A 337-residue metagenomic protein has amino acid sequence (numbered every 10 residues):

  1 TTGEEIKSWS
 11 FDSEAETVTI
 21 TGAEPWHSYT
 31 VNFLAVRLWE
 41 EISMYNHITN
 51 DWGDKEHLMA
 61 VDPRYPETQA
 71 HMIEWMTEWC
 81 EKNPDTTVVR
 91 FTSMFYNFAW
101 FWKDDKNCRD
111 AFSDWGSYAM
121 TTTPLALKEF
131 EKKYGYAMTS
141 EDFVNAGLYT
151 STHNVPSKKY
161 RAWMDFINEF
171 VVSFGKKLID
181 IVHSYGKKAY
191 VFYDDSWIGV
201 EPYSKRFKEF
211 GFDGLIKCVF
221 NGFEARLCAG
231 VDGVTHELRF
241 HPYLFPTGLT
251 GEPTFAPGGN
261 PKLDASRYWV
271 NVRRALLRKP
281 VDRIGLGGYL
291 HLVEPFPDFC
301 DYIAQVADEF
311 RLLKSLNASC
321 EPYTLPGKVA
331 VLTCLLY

Functional and structural regions predicted by a protein language model:
T1-Y337: Glycan-processing catalytic domains of CAZymes
